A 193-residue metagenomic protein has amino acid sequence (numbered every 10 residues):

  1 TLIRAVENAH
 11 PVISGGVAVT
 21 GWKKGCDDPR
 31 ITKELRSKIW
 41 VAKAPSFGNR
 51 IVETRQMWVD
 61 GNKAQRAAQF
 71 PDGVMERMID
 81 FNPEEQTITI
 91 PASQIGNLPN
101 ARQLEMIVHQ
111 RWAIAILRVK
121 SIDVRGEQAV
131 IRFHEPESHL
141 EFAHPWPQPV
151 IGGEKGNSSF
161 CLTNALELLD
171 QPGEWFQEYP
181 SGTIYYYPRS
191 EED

Functional and structural regions predicted by a protein language model:
T1-D193: Extracellular polysaccharide-degrading/modifying enzymes targeting complex plant/algal/animal polysaccharides
